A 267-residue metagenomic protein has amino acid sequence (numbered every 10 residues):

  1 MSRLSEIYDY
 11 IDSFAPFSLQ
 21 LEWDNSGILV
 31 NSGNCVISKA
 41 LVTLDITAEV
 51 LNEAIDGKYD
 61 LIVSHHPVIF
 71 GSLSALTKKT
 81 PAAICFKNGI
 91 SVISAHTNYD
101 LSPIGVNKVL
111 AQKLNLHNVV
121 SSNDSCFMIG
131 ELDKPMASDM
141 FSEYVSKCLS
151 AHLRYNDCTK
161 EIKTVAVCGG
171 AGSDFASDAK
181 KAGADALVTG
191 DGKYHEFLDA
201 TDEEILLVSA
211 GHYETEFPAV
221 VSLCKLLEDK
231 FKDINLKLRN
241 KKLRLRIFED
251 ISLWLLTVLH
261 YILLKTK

Functional and structural regions predicted by a protein language model:
M1-L263, K267: Active-site catalytic microenvironments in core metabolic enzymes, especially phosphate/sugar-handling
